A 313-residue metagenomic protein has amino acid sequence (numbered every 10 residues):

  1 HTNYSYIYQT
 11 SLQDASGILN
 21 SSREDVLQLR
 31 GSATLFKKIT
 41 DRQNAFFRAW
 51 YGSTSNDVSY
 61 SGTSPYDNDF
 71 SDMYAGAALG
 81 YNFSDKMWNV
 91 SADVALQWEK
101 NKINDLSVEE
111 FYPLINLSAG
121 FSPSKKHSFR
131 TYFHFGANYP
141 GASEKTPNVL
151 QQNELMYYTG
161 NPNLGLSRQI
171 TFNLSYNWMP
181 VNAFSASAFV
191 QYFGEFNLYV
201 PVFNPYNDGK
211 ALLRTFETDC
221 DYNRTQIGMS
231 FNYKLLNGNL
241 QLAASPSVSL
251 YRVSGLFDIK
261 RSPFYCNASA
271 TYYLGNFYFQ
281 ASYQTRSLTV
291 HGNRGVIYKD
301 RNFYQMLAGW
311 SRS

Functional and structural regions predicted by a protein language model:
H1-Q9, I18-S313: Exposed, low-structure sequence patches enriched in small/polar residues
D14-S16: Eukaryotic acidic, serine/threonine-rich low-complexity intrinsically disordered regions
